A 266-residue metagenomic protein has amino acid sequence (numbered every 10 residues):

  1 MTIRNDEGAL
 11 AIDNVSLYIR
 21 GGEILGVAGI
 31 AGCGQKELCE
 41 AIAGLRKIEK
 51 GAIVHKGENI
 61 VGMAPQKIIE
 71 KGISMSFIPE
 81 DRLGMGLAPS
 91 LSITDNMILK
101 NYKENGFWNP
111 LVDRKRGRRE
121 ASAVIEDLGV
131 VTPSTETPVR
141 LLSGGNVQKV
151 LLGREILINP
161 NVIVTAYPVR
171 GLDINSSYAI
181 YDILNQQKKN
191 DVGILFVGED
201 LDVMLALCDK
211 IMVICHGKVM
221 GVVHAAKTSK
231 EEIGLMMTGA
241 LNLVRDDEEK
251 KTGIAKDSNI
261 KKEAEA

Functional and structural regions predicted by a protein language model:
M1-A266: Glycine-rich phosphate-binding loops of nucleotide-dependent enzymes
